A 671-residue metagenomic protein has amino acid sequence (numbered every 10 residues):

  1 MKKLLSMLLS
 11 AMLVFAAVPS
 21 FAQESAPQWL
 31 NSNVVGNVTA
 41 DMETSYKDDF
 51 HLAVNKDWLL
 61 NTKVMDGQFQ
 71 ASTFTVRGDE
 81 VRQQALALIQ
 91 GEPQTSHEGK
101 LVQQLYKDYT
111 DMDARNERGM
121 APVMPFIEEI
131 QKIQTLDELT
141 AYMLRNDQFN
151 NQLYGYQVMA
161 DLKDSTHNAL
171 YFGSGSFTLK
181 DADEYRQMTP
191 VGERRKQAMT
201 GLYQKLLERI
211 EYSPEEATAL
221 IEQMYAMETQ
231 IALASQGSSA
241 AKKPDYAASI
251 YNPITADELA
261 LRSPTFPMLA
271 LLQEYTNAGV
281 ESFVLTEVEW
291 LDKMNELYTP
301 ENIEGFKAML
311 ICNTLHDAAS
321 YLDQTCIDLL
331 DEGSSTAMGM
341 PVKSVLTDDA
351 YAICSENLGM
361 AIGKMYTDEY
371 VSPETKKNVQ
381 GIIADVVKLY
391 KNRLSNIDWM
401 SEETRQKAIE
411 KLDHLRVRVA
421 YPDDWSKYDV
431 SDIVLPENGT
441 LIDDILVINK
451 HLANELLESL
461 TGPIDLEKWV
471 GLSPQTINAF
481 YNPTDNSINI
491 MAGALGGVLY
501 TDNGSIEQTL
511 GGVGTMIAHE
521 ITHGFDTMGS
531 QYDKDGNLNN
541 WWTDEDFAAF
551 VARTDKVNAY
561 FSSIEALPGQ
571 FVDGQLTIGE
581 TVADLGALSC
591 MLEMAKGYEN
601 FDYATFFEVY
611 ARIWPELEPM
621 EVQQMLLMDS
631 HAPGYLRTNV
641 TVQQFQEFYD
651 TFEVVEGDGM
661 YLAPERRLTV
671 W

Functional and structural regions predicted by a protein language model:
K2-S10: Sec-dependent signal peptide recognition, specifically the positively charged N-region followed immediately by
L9, L13-A17: Hydrophobic core
A17-A26: Sec-dependent signal peptide cleavage junction
A26-P27, L269, V284-V288, S344 (+3 more regions): Intrinsically disordered, low-complexity linker/terminal regions across diverse proteins
A26-W29, S45-D49, A53-D113: Active-site-surrounding "flap" and adjacent substrate/cofactor-binding loops of secreted or lumenal enzymes, prototyped
A40-L60, Q187-L207, L585-C590: Hydrophobic/aromatic-rich, well-ordered segments within soluble, folded domains that form packed cores
W58-T62, T178-K180, V498: Short, solvent-exposed loop/turn elements at domain surfaces
I89-G381, D385: Noncatalytic, helix-rich "gating/capping" subdomain that lines the substrate-entry/channel surface of large enzyme
